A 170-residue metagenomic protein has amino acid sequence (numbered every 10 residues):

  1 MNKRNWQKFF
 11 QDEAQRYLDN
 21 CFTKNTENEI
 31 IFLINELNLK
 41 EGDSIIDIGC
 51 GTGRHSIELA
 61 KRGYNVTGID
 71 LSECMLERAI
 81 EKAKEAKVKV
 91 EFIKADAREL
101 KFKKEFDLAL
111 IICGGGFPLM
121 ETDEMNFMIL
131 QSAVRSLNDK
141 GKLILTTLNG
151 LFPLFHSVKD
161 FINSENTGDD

Functional and structural regions predicted by a protein language model:
M1-D43: Conserved class I S-adenosyl-L-methionine
S44, G141-K142: Short glycine-centered segments of the SAM/dcSAM-binding site in methyltransferase folds
G49-G53: Class I SAM-dependent methyltransferase "Motif I" SAM/SAH-binding loop
S56-E99: Class I SAM-dependent methyltransferase SAM/SAH-binding core
R98-L108: A short acidic, Gly/Pro-enriched loop at the edge of an enzyme's catalytic core that lines a small-molecule cofactor
D107-M125: A short SAM/SAH-binding and catalytic strip from SAM-dependent methyltransferases
M125-D139: A short glycine-rich, Lys/Arg-flanked "PGG" loop and its adjoining helix->strand segment in the class I
K142-D170: SAM-dependent methyltransferase
